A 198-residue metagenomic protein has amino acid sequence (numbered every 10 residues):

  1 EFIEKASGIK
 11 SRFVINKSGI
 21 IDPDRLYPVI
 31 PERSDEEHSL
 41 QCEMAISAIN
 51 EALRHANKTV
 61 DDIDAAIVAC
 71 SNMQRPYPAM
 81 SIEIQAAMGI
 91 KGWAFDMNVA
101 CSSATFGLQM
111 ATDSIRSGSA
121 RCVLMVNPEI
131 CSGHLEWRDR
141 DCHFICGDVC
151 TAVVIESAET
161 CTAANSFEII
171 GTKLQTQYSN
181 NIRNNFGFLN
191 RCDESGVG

Functional and structural regions predicted by a protein language model:
E1-S39, D139-G198: Condensing-enzyme catalytic core mediating Claisen C-C bond formation in acyl metabolism
I3, D61-V68, F95-N98, A120-P128 (+1 more regions): Beta-strand segments within the central parallel beta-sheet cores of soluble alpha/beta enzyme folds
S7-V14, D24, C70-C122, P128: Conserved catalytic cysteine-centered active-site region of acyl-thioester-dependent Claisen-condensing enzymes
L40-E43, V99-F106, C146: A glycine-rich, Thr/Ser-enriched phosphate-binding loop motif common to dinucleotide/cofactor-binding enzymes
A48-D64: Phosphate/pyrophosphate-binding loops at sites that engage ATP/ADP/AMP, CoA/4′-phosphopantetheine, polyphosphate
T59, M88-G89, I115-G118, H143-G147 (+1 more regions): Solvent-exposed alpha-helices and their adjacent loops that cap or buttress functional pockets in soluble metabolic
Y77-M80, L108-Q109, H134-R140, N181-I182: Short acidic, glycine/serine/threonine-rich loops at helix termini
S119-C150: Flexible, glycine-rich active-site loops centered on histidine and acidic residues that chelate a metal or position
